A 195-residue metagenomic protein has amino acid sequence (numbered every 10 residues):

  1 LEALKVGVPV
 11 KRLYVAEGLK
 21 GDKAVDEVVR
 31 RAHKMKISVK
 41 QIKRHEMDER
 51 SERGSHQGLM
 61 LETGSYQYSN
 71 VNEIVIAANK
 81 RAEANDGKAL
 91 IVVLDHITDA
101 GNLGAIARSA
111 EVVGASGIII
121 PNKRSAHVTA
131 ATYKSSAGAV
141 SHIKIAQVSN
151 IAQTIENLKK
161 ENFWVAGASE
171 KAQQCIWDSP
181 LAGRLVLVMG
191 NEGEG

Functional and structural regions predicted by a protein language model:
L1-E83: N-terminal positively charged helical leader segments and presequences
A32, A110, L158-K159: A generic structural signal for well-ordered alpha-helical segments
R50-S65, S136-A139, P180-N191: Short basic, glycine-rich beta-strand/loop surfaces that mediate nucleic-acid
D95-A105, N150: Amphipathic alpha-helical repeat scaffolds
S116-Q174: Histidine/lysine/aspartate-rich catalytic loop segments that bind and position anionic ligands
A166-G195: Active-site/ligand-binding-proximal alpha/beta "capping" segment
